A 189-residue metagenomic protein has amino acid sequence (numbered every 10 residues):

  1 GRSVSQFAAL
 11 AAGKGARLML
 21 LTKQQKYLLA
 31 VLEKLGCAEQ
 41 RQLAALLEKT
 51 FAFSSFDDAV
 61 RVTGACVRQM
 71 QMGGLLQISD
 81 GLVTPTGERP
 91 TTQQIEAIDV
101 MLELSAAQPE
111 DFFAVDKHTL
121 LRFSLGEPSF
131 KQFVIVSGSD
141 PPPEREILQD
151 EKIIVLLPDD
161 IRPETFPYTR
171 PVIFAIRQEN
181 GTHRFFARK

Functional and structural regions predicted by a protein language model:
G1-E88: Nuclease-adjacent, charged terminal/linker segments that flank catalytic cores
T22, T50, T63, T84-T86 (+6 more regions): Residue-identity detector for threonine
L32, R41-Q42, Q69-Q132, S139-E144: Nucleic-acid-binding surface
E103-K189: Long, low-complexity, charge-rich intrinsically disordered regions
